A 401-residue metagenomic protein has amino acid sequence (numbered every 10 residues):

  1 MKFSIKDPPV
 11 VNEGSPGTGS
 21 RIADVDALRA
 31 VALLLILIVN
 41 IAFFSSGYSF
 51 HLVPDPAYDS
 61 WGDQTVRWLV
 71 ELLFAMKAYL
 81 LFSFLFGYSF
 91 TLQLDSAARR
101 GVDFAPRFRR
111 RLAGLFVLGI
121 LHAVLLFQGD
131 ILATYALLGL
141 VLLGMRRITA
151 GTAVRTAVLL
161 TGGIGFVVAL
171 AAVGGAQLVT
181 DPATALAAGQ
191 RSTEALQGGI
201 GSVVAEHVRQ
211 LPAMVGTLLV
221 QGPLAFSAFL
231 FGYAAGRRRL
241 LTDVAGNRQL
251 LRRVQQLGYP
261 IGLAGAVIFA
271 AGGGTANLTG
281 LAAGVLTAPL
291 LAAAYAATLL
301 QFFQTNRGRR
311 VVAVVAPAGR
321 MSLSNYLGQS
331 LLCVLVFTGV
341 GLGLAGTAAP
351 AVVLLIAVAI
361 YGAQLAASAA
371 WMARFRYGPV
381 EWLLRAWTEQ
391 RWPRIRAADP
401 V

Functional and structural regions predicted by a protein language model:
K2-F3, D7, P350-V401: C-terminal "closing" transmembrane helix and its immediate cytosolic amphipathic cap in multi-pass membrane proteins
K2-F86: N-terminal signal-anchor module of multipass membrane proteins
G19-I36, A150-G162, Q249-V254: Alpha-helical transmembrane segments and their helix-start/interface "positive-inside/aromatic belt" motifs in integral
A23-S49, Y79-L92, F116-V117, L121-V124 (+2 more regions): Kinked, hydrophobic transmembrane alpha-helices enriched for aromatic residues and small/kink-inducing positions
L80-D95, A133-G144, V220-D243, A288-R307: Specific transmembrane alpha-helix
A105, V141-L159, A234-L257: Solvent-exposed interhelical
L159-A234: Long hydrophobic alpha-helical segments that form multi-pass transmembrane helix bundles in integral membrane proteins
N277-R376: Alpha-helical transmembrane segments of multi-pass integral membrane proteins
